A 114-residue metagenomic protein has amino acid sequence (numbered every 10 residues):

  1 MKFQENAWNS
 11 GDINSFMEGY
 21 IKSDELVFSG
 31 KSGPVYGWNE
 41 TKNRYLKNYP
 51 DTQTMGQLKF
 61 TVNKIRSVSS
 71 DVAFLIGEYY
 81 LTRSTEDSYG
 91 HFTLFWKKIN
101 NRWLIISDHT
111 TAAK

Functional and structural regions predicted by a protein language model:
M1-D12: Short, aromatic-enriched amphipathic alpha-helices that serve as compact interaction elements
S10-V27: Short, well-ordered alpha-helical segments enriched in acidic and aromatic residues
I21, S32, K64, E78-Y79 (+2 more regions): A mature extracytoplasmic/lumenal domain signature
K22, V68-S69, I99: Structural motif
E25-Y36, P50-Q53: A short gly/proline-enriched turn/hairpin at secondary-structure junctions
K42-S84: Surface-exposed, charged secondary-structure patches
Y89-K114: Short beta-strand edge/turn micro-motifs at domain boundaries
